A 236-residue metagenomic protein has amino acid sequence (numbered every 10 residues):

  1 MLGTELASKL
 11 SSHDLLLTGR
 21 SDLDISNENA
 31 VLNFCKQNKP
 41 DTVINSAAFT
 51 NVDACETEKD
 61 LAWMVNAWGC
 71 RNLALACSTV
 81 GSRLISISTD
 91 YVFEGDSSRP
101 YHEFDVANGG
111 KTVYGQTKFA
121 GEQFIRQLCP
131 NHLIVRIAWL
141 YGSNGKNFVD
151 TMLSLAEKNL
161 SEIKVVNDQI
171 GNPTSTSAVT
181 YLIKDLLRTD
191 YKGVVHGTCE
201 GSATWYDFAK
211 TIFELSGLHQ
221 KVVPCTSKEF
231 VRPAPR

Functional and structural regions predicted by a protein language model:
G3-T4: N-terminal Rossmann-fold NAD(P) dinucleotide-binding loop
S11-F34: Adenosine-cofactor binding site in Rossmann-like domains, unifying the SAM/SAH pocket of S-adenosylmethionine-dependent
T18, V43-A47, L84-T89, E94 (+1 more regions): SDR active-site strand-loop-helix element
E28-V65: NAD(P)H-binding glycine-rich loop region in Rossmannoid oxidoreductase-like domains and their noncatalytic homologs
V43, T57-I85: NAD(P)-cofactor binding segment of oxidoreductase domains
T57, M64, G69-N72, V92-V135 (+1 more regions): Catalytic helix-loop patch of NAD(P)-dependent Rossmann-fold dehydrogenases
Q123-G171, S177-K184: NAD(P)-dependent short-chain dehydrogenase/reductase
L182-I183, T189-A234: Mid/C-terminal beta-alpha module of Rossmann-like enzyme folds, strongest in SDR-family dehydrogenases/epimerases
